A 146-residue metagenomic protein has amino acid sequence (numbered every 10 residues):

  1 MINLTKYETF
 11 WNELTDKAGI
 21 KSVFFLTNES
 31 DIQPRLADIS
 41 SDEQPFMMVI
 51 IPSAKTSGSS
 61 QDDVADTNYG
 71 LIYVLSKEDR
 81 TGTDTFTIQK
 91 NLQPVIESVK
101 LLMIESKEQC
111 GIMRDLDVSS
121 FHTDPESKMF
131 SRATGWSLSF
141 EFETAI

Functional and structural regions predicted by a protein language model:
M1-T27, S40-E43, I51-I146: Charged, amphipathic alpha-helical segments and their flanking helix caps
T27-P34: Short glycine/proline-centered loop/turn elements that form peptide/ligand docking sites
P34-F46: Charged, often glycine-rich, active-site loop that binds/positions anionic groups
